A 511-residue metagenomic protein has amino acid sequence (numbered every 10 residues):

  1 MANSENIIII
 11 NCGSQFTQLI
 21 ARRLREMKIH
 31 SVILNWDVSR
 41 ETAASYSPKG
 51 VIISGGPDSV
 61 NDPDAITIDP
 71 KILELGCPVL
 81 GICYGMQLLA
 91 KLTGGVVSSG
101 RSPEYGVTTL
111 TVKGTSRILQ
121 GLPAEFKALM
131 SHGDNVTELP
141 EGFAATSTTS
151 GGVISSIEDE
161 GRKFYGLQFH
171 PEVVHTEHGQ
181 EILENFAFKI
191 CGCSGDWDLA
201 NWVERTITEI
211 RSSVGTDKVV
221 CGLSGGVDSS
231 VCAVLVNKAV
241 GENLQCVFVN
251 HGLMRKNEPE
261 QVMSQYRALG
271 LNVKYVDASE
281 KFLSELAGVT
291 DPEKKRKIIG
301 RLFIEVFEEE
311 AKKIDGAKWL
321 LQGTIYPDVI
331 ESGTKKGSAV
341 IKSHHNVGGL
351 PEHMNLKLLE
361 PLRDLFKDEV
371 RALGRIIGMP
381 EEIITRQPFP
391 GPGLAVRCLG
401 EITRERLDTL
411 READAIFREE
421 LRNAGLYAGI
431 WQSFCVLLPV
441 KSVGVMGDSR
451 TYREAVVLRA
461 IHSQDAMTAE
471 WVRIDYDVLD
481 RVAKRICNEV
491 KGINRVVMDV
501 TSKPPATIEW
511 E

Functional and structural regions predicted by a protein language model:
M1-I53, P57-P63, T67-I68, L73-L75 (+2 more regions): RNA-binding accessory domains that recognize and position tRNA/RNA substrates
G76-L80: Conserved pre-ATP/AMP-binding loop-to-beta segment of ANL
G81, G85, A90: Gly/Ala-rich beta-loop-alpha elbow adjacent to hydrolase catalytic centers
Q322-T324: Extended catalytic-interface subdomain
D328-I330: Conserved Class I SAM-dependent methyltransferase catalytic core
